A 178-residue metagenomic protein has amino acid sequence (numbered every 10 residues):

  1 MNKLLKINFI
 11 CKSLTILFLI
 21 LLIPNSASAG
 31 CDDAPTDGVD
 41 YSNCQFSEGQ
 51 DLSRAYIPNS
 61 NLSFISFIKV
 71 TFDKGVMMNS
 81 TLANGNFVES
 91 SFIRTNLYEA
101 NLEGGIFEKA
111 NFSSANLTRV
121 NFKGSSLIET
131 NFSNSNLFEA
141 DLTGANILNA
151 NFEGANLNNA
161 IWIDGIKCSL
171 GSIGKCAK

Functional and structural regions predicted by a protein language model:
M1, P24-S26: Extended interaction regions within the primary functional domain
N2-L14: Bacterial N-terminal signal peptides that target proteins for export
K12-P24: Bacterial N-terminal signal peptides
A27-K178: Tandem repeat scaffolds
